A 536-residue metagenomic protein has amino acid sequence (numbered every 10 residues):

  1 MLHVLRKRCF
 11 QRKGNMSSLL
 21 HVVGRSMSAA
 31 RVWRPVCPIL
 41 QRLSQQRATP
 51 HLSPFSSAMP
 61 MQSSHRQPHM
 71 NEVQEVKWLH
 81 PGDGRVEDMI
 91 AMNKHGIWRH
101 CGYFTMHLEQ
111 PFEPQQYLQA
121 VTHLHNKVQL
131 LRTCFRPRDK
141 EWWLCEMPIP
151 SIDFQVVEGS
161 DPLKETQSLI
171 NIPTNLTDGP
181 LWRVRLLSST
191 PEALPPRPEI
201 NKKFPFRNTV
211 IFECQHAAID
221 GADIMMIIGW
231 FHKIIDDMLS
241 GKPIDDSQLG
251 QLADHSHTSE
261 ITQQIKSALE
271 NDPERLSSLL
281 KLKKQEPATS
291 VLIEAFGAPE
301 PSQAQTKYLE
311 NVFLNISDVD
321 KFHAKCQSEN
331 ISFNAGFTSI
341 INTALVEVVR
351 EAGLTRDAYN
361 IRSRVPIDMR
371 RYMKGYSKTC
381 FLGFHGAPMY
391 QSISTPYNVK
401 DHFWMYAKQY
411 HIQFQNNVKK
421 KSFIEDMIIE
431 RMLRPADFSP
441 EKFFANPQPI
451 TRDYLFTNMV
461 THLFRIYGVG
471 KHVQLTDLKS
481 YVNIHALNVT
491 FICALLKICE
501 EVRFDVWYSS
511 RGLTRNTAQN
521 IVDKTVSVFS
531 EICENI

Functional and structural regions predicted by a protein language model:
M1-S64, P68: N-terminal mitochondrial targeting presequence
V22-G24, V32-W33, T258-E294, S422-P449: Alpha-helical membrane-targeting segments
R42, R47, H51-E141, S151-W182 (+3 more regions): Acyl-thioester-dependent acyl-group transfer interface
Q62-D88, M92, P205, A218-M226 (+3 more regions): Non-catalytic, low-complexity flexible loops and terminal extensions
E141-M147, P195: Amphipathic coiled-coil signal-relay and dimerization helices
L176-M238, Q251-A253, Q327, L496-A518 (+1 more regions): Histidine-centered acyl-transfer/condensation active-site motif and its immediate structural neighborhood
F333-N342: Short amphipathic alpha-helical segments
